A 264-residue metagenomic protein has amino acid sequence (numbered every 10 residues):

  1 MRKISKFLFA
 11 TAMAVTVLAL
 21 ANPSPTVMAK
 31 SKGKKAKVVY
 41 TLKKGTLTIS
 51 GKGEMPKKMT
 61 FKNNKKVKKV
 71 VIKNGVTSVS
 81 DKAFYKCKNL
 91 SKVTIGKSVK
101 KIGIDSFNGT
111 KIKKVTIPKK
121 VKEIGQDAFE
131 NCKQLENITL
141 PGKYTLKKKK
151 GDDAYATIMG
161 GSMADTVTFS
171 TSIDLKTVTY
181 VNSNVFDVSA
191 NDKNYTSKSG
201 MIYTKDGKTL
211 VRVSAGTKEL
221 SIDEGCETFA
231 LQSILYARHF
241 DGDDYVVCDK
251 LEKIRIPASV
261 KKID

Functional and structural regions predicted by a protein language model:
M1-A12: Bacterial N-terminal signal peptides that target proteins for export
L18-K34: Sec-dependent signal peptide cleavage junction
K37, K43-G53, K65-S78, K88-K101 (+5 more regions): Structural signature of tandem-repeat unit edges
E54-N63, S233-Y236: A short, well-ordered alpha-helical element
S80-A83, G103-S106, G125-E130, Q232-S233 (+1 more regions): Consensus positions within tandem repeat domains that build extended binding/scaffold surfaces
G151-A156: Extracytoplasmic low-complexity/disordered linkers and repeat tracts associated with LysM-containing
M159: Predominantly extracellular/luminal carbohydrate-interaction, adhesion, and secreted-enzyme modules that are
